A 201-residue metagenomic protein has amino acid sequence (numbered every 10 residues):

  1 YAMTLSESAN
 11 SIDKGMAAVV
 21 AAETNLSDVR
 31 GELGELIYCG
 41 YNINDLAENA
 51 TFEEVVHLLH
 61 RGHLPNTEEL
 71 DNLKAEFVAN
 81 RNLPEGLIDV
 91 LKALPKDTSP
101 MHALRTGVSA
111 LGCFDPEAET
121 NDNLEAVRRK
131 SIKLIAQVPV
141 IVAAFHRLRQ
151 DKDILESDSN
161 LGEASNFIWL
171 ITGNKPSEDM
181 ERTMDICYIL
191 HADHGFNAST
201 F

Functional and structural regions predicted by a protein language model:
A2-F201: Hydrophobic alpha-helical bundle cores within soluble ligand-binding/oligomerization subdomains
